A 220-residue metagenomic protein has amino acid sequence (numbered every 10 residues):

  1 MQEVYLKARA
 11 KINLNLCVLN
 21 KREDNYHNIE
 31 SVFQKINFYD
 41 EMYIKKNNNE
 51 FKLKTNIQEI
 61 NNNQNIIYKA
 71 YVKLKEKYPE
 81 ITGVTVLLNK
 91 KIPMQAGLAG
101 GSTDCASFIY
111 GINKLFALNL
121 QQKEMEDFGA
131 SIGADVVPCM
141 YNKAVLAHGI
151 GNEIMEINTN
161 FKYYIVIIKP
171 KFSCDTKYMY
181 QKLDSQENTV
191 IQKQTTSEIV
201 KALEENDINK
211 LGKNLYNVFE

Functional and structural regions predicted by a protein language model:
M1-A96, N113-E126, T159-N160, I165 (+1 more regions): ATP-binding N-lobe of GHMP and related small-molecule kinases
Q34-K35, A130-S131, V137-M140, I157-F161: Solvent-exposed alpha-helices and their adjacent loops that cap or buttress functional pockets in soluble metabolic
F51, Y141, L146-E220: Conserved, helical-rich catalytic subdomain that frames metal- and/or nucleotide-binding sites in enzyme alpha/beta
E76, S131-A134, S185: Short, intrinsically disordered, mixed-charge
C105, I109-L146: Contiguous, small/hydrophobic- and glycine-enriched helical/loop subdomains that border and often "cap" functional
